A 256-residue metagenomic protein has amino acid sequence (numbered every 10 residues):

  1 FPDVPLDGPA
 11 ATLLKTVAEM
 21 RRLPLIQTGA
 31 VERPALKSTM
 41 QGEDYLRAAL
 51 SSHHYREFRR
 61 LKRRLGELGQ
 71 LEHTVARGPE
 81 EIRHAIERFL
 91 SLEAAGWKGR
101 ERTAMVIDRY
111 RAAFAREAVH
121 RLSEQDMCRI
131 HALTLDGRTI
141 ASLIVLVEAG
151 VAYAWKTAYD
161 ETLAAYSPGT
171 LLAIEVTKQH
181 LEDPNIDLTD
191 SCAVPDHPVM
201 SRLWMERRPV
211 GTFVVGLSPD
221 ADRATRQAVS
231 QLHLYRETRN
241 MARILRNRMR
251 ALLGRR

Functional and structural regions predicted by a protein language model:
P2-G8, S191-D196: Short, solvent-exposed turn/loop segments enriched in Gly/Ser/Thr/Pro and often Arg
D3-A165, G254-R256: A conserved beta-strand-loop-helix scaffold within acyl/acetyltransferase catalytic domains
A10, V176, H197: Active-site-proximal flexible loops/turns
K15-E43, L181-G254: Active-site/acyl-donor-binding loops of N-acyltransferases
Y110, Y153-A154, S167, I186 (+2 more regions): Alpha-helix boundary/interfacial micro-motifs
E117-H120, E175-E182: Short glycine/serine- and small hydrophobic-enriched flexible loop segments
E124-Q125, R138, L146-E148, L171 (+2 more regions): A structural signal for short secondary-structure junctions
A165-K178: Conserved acetyl-CoA-binding loop-helix of GNAT-fold acetyltransferases
